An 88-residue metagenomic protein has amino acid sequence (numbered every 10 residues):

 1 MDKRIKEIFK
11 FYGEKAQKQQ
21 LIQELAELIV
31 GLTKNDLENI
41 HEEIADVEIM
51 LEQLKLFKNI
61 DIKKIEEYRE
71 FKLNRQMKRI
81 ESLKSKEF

Functional and structural regions predicted by a protein language model:
M1-F88: Flexible "arm" and connector segments at domain edges
